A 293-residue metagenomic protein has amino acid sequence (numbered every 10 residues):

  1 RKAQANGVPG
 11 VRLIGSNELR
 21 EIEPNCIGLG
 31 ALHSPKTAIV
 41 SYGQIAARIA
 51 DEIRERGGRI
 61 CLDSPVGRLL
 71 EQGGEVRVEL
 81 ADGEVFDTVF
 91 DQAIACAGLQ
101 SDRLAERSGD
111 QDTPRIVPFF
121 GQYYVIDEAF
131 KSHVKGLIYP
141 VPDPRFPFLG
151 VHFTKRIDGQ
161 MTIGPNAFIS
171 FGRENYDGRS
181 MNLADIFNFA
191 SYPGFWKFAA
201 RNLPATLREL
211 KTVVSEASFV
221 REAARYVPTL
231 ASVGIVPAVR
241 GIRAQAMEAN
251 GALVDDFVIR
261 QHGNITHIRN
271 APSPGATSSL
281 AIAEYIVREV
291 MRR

Functional and structural regions predicted by a protein language model:
R1-E18, I22, G28, G150-V151 (+3 more regions): Dinucleotide-binding Rossmann-like beta1-alpha1 core, especially the glycine-rich loop that anchors the ADP
V11-I14, R59-C61, V236: General small-molecule cofactor/ligand-binding pocket signal
S16, A46, S101, F219-V220: A general structural signal for well-ordered alpha-helical segments in protein cores
I22-L29, L70-R77, M247-L253: A short, glycine/Asx- and small/polar-enriched loop/turn that sits immediately N-terminal to a beta-strand
L32-Q92, C96, S278-M291: Helical element adjacent to the flavin cofactor pocket in flavoenzyme catalytic cores
L69-L183: Flavin-dependent oxidoreductases
D110-T113, F130-K131, R156-R240: Flavin-binding catalytic cores
F198-R293: C-terminal catalytic lobe of FAD-dependent flavoproteins
